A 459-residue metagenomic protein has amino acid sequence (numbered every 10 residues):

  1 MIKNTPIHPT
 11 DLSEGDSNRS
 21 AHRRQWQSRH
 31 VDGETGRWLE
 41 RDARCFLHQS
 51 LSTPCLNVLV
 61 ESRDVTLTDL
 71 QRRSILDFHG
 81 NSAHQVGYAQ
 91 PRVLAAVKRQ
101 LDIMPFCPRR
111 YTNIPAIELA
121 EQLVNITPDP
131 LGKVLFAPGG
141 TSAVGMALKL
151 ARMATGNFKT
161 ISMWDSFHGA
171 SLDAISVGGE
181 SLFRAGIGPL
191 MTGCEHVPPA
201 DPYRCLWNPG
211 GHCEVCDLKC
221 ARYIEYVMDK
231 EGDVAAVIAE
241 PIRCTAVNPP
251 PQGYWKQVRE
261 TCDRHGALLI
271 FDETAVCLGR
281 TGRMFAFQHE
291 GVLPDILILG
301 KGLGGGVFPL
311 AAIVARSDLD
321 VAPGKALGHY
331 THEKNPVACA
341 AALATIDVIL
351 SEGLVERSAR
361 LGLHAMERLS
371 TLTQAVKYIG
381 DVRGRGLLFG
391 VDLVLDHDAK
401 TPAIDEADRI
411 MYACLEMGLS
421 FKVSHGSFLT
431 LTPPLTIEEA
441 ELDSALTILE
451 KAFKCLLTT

Functional and structural regions predicted by a protein language model:
I2-T459: Conserved N-terminal phosphate-binding loop of PLP-dependent enzymes in the Aspartate aminotransferase
